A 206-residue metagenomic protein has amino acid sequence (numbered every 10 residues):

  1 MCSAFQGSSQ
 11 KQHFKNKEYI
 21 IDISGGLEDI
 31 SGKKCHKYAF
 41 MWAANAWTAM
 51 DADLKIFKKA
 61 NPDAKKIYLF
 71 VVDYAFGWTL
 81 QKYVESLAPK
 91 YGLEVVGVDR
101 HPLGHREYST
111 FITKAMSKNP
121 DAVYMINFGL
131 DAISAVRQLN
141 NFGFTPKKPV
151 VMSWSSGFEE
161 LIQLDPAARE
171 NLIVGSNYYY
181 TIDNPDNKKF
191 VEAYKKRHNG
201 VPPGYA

Functional and structural regions predicted by a protein language model:
M1-V98, P149-N171: Extracytoplasmic ligand/sensor domains, especially the bilobed periplasmic-binding protein
S3-Q10, P120-F142: Hydrophobic alpha-helical
Q6-Q10, E85, I112, V136 (+1 more regions): Short amphipathic alpha-helical segments and helix-helix/interface helices
Q12, K55-A60, R106-N119, N141: Short, well-structured alpha-helical segments in soluble
H36, L139-A206: Extracellular/periplasmic periplasmic-binding protein-like sensory domains
A49-A52, W78, H101-K114, P185-D186: Structural motif
V96-D99, F111-K114, K118, D131-P149 (+1 more regions): Internal alpha/beta domain cores that form substrate/cofactor-binding pockets in large enzymes and binding proteins
